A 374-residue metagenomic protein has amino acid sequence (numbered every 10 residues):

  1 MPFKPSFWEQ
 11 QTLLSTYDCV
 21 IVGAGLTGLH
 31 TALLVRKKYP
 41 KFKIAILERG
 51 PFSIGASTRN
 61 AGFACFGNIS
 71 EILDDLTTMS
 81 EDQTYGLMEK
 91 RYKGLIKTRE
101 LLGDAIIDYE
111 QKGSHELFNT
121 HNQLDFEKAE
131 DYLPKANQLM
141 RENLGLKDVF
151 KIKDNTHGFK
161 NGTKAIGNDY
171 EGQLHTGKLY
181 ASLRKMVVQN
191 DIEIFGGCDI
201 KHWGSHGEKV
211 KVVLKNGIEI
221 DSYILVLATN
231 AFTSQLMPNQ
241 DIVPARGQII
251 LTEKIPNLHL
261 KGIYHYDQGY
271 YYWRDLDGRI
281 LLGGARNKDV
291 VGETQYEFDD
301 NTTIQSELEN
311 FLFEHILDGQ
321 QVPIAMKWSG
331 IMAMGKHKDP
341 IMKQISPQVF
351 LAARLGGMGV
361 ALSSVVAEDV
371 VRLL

Functional and structural regions predicted by a protein language model:
M1-C19, K37-K38, F42: Extreme N-terminal leader/targeting segments of oxidoreductases
R36-R59: Glycine-rich FAD pyrophosphate-binding loop
G55, R59-E89: Glycine-rich active-site loop/strand segments that organize a redox cofactor
S70-L76, E100, A105-S182: Flavin (FAD/FMN) cofactor-binding and adjacent substrate-gating region of FAD-dependent oxidoreductase domains
G162-Y223: Helical element adjacent to the flavin cofactor pocket in flavoenzyme catalytic cores
V213-L260: Central helical "cap/lid" subdomain
P256-N257, T294-S329: Flavin-binding catalytic cores
D318-L374: C-terminal catalytic lobe of FAD-dependent flavoproteins
